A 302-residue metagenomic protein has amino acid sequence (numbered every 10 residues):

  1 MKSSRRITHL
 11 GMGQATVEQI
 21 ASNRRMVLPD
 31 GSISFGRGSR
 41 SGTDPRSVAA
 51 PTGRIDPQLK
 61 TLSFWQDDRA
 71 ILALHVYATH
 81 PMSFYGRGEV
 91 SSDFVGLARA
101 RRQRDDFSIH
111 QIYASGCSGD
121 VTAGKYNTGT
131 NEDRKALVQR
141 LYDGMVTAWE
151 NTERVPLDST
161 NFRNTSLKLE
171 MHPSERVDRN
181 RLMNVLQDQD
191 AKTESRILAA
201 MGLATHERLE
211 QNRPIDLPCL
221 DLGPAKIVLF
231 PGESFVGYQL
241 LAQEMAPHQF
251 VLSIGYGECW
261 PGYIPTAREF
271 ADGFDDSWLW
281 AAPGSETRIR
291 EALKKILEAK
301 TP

Functional and structural regions predicted by a protein language model:
M1-P302: Non-catalytic substrate/cofactor recognition surfaces at enzyme active-site rims
